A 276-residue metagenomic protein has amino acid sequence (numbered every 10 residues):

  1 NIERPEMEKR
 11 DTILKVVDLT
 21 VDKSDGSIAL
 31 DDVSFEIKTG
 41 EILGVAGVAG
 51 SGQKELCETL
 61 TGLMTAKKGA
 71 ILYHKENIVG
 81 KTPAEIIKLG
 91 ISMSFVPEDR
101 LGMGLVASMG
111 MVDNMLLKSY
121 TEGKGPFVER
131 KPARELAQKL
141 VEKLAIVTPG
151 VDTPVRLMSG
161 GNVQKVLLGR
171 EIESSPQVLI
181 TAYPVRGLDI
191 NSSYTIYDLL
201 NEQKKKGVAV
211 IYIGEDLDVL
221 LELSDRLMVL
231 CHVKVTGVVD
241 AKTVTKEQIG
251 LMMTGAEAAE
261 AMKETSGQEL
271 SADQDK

Functional and structural regions predicted by a protein language model:
N1-K276: Glycine-rich phosphate-binding loops of nucleotide-dependent enzymes
